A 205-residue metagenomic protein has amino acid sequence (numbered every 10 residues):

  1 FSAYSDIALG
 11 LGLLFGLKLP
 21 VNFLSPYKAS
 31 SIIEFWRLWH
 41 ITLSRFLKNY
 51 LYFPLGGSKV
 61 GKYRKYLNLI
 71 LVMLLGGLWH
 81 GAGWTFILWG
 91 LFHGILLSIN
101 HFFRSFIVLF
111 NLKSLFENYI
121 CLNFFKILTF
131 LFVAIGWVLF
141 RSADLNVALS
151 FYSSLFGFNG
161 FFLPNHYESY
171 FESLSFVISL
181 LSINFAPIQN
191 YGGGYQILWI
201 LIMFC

Functional and structural regions predicted by a protein language model:
F1-M203: Membrane-embedded transmembrane alpha-helical bundles that form the catalytic cores of multi-pass lipid-modifying
